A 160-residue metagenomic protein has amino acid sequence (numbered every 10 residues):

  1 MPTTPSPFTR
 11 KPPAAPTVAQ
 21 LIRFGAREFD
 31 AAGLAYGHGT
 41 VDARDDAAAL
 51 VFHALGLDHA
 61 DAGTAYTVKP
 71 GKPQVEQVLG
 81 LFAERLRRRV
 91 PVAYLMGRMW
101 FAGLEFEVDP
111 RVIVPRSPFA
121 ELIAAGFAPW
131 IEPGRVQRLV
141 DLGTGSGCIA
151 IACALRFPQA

Functional and structural regions predicted by a protein language model:
P2-A102: N-terminal auxiliary segments of SAM/dcSAM-dependent transferases
Y66, E76-A160: SAM-dependent Rossmann-like transferase core, predominantly class I methyltransferases with a strong bias toward
